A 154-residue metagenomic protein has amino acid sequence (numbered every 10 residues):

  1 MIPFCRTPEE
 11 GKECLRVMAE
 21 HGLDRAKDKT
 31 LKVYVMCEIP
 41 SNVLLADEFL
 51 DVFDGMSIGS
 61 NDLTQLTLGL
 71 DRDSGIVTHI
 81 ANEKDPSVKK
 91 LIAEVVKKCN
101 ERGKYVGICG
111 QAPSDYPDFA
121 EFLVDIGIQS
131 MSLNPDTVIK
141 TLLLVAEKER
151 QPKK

Functional and structural regions predicted by a protein language model:
M1-K154: Conserved alpha/beta-domain cores
